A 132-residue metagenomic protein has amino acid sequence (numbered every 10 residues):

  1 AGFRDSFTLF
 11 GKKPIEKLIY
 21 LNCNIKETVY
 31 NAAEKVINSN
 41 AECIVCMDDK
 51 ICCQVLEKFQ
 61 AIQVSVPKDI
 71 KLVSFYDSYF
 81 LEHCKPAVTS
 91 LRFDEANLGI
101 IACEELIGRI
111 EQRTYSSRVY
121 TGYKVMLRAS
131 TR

Functional and structural regions predicted by a protein language model:
A1-R132: Bacterial carbohydrate/catabolite-sensing allosteric modules
